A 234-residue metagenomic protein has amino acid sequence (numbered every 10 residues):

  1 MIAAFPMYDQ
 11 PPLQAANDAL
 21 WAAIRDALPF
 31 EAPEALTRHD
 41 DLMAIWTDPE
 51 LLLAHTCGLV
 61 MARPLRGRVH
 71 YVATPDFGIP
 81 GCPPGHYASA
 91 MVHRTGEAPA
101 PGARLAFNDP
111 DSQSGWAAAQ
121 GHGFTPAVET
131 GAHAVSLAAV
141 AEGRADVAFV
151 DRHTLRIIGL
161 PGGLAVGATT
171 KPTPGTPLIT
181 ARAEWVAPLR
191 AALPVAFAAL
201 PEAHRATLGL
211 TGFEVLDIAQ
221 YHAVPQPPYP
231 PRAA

Functional and structural regions predicted by a protein language model:
M1-H86, P201-A234: N-terminal hydrophobic or amphipathic helices and topogenic motifs
I2, A73, G81-A90, L160-F197 (+1 more regions): Periplasmic-binding protein-like
I2-A23, P83-A138, A203-T211: Bilobed "Venus flytrap"/periplasmic-binding protein-like clamshell domains and structurally analogous long
P6-Q10, H55-C57, N108-P110, D151 (+1 more regions): Structural motif
D40-T47, V135-A139, A145: Short, hydrophobic alpha-helical packing/hinge segments within bilobed ligand-binding/sensory domains
P49-E50, V69, G102, F124 (+2 more regions): Local beta-strand N-terminus motif with an aromatic residue
L52, T56-R66, A139-G163: A ligand-binding cleft/hinge motif common to bilobed small-molecule-binding domains
L52-L53, V92, A106, F149 (+1 more regions): Structural motif
